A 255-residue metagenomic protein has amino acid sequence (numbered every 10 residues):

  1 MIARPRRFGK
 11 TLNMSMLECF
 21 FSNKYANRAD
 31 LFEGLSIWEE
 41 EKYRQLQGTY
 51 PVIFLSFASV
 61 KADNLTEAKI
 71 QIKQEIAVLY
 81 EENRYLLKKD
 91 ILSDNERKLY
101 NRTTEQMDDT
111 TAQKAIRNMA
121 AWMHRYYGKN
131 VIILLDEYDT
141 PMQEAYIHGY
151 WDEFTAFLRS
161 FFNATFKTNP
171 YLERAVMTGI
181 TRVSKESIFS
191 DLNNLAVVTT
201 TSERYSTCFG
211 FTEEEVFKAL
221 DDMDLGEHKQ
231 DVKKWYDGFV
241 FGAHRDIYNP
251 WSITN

Functional and structural regions predicted by a protein language model:
M1-N255: Phosphate-binding site recognition
